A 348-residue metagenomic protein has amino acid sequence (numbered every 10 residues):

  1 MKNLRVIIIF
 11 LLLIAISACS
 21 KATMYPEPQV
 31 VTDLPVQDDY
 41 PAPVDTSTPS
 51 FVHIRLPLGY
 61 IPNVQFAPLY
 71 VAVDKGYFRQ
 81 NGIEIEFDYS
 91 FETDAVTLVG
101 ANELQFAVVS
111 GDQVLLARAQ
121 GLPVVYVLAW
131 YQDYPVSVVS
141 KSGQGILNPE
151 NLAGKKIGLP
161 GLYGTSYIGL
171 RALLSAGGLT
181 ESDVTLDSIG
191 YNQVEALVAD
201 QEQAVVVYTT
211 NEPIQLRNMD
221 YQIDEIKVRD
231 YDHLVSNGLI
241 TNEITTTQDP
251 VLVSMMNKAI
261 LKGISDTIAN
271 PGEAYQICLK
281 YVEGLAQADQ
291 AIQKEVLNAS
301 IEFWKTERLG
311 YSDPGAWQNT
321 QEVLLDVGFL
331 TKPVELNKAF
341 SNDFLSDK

Functional and structural regions predicted by a protein language model:
M1-I7: Bacterial N-terminal signal peptides that target proteins for export
I9-L13: Hydrophobic helical h-region of N-terminal Sec-dependent signal peptides in bacterial secretory/periplasmic proteins
A15-A18: C-terminal motif of bacterial Sec signal peptides marking the signal peptidase cleavage site
S20-A22: Bacterial signal peptide processing site
Y25-S188, V194-A199, Q203-V207, E225-K227 (+1 more regions): Short, glycine-/small- and polar/acidic-enriched structural segments that line small-molecule recognition paths
D112-Q113, Q144, N192-A286: Pocket-lining segment of extracytoplasmic ligand-binding domains
D249-F329: Secondary-structure end/capping motifs
W317-K348: Conserved C-terminal helix/tail region of periplasmic/extracytoplasmic solute-binding proteins
